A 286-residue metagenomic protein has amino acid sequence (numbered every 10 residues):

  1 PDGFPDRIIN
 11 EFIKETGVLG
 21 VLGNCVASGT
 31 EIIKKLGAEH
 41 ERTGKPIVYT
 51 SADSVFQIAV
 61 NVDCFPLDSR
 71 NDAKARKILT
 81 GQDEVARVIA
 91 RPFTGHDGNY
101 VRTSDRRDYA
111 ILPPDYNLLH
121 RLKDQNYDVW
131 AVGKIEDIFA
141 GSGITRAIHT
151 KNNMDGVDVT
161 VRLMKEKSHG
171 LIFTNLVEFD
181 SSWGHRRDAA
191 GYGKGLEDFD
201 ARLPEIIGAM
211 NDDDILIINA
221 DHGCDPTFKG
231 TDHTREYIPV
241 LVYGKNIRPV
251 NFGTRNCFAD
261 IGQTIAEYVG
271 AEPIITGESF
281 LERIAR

Functional and structural regions predicted by a protein language model:
P1-R286: Feature captures the catalytic ectodomains and active-site-proximal regions of enzymes that hydrolyze or transfer
